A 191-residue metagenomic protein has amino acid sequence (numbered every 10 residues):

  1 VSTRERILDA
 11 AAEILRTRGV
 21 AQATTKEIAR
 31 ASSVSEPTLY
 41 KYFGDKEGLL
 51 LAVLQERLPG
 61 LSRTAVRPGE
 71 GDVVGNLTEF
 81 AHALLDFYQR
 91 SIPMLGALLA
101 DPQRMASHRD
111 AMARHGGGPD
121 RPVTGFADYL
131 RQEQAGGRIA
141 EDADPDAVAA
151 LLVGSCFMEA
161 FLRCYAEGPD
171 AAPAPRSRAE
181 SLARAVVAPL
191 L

Functional and structural regions predicted by a protein language model:
R6, I14-G48, A52: Helix-turn-helix
D9, V74-G96, D146, A150 (+2 more regions): Amphipathic alpha-helical segments that line or abut small-molecule/effector binding pockets and mediate allosteric
V53-F80: Amphipathic alpha-helical linker/stalk segments
E56-G60, F87, S91, M105 (+2 more regions): Phosphate/oxyanion-binding loops and surfaces in catalytic or ligand/nucleic-acid-binding neighborhoods
Q89-P93, A97, A106-G136, D146-A150: Amphipathic alpha-helical packing segments from all-alpha helical-bundle domains
A97, D120, Q134-R184: Hydrophobic/aromatic-rich alpha-helical bundle segments in the mid-to-C-terminal region
